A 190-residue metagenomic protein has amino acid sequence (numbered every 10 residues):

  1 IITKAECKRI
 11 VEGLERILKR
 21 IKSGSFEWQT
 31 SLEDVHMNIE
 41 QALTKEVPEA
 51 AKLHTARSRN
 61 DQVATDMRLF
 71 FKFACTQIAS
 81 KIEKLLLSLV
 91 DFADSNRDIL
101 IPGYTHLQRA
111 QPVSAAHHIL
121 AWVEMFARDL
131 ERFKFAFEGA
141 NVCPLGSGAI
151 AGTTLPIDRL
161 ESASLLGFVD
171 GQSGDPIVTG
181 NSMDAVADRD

Functional and structural regions predicted by a protein language model:
I1-G152, P156-G171: A helix-coil-helix interface module used to build multimeric assemblies and to scaffold catalytic/cofactor sites
V169-T179: A glycine-rich, basic-preceded beta-loop-alpha segment at the flavin cofactor/substrate interface of flavin-utilizing
A185-D190: A conserved active-site cap/scaffold subdomain adjacent to cofactor or substrate pockets
